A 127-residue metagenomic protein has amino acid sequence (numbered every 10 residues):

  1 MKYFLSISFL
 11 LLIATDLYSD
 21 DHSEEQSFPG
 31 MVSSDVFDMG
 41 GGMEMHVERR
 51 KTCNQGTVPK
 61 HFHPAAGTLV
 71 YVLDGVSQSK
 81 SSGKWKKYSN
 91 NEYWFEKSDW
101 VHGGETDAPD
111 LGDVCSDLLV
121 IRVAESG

Functional and structural regions predicted by a protein language model:
Y3-S6, T15-H46, K87, W94-F95 (+1 more regions): A short, N-terminal "cap"/entry segment at the start of jelly-roll beta-barrel domains of the cupin/DSBH fold
G40-G42, T52-C53, S81-V101: Short acidic-glycine-tyrosine-enriched beta hairpin
G42, V47, G67, S116-L118: Extracytoplasmic
Q55-T68: A short beta-loop-beta micro-motif enriched in histidine and acidic residues
P59-F62, G83, E105-D107: Surface-exposed patches in mature extracellular/periplasmic domains of secreted proteins
A65-G83, E92: Glycine- and acidic-residue-biased ligand/ion/polar-headgroup-sensing regions
Q78, D99-G127: Ligand-binding loop in jelly-roll beta-barrel domains
